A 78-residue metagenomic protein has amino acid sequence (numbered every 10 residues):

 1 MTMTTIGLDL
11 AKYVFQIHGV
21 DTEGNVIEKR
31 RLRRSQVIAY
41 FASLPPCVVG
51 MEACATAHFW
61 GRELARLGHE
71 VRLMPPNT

Functional and structural regions predicted by a protein language model:
M1-T78: Phosphate- and other anionic-substrate recognition elements at nucleic-acid/protein interfaces
